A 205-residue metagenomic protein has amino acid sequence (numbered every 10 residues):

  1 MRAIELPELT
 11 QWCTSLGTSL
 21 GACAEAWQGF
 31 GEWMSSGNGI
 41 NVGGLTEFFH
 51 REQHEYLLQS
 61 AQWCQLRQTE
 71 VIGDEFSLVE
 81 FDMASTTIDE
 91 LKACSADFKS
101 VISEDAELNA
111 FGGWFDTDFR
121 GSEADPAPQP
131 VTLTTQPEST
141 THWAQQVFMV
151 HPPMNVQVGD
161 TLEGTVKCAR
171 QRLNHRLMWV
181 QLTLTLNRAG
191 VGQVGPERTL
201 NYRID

Functional and structural regions predicted by a protein language model:
M1-K167, Q171-D205: Class I SAM-binding transferase module
